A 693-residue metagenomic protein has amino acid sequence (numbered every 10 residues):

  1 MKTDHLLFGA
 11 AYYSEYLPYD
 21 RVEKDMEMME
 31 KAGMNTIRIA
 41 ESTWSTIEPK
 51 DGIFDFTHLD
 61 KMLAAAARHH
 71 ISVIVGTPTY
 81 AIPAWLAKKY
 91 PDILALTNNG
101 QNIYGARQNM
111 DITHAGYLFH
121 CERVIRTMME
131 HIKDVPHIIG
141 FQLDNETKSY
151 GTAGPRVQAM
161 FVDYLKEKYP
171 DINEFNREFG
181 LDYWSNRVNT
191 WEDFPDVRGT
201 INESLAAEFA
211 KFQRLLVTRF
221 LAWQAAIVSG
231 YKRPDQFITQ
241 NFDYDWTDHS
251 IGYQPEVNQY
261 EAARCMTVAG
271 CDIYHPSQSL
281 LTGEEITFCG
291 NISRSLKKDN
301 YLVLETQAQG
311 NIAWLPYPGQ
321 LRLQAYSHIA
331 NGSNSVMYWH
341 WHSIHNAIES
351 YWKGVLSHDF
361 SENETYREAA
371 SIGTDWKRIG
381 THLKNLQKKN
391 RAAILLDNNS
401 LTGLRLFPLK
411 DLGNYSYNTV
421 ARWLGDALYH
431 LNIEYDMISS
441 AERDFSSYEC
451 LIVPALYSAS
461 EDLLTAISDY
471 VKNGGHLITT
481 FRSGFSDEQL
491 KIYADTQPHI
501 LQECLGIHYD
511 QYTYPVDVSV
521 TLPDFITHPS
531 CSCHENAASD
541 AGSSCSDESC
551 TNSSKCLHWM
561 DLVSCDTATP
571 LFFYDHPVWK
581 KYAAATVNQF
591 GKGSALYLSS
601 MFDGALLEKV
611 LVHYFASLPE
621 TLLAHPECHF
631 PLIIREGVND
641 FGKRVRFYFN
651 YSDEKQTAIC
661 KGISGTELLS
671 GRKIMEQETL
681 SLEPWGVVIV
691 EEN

Functional and structural regions predicted by a protein language model:
M1-T36, P49, A64, R68 (+1 more regions): N-terminal carbohydrate-binding accessory modules
T3, L7, A40-E41, I47-G52 (+6 more regions): Aromatic- and acidic-residue-enriched carbohydrate-binding clefts of CAZyme catalytic domains
L7-L17, S42-T57, I103-E122, T147-G151 (+7 more regions): The substrate-binding groove and active-site-proximal loops of carbohydrate-active enzymes, especially glycoside
A10, M29, I37, A66 (+8 more regions): Conserved, mostly hydrophobic/aromatic
Y16-E30, S250-A262, Y317-A325: Short, acidic/polar
E23-E30, R38-N99, Q224-K232: Aromatic-lined substrate-binding rim segments of carbohydrate-active enzymes
N102-V268, D272-S279, G283-E285: Polysaccharide-binding and catalytic clefts of secreted carbohydrate-active enzymes
F194, P234, A263-N693: Carbohydrate-binding surfaces of carbohydrate-active enzymes
